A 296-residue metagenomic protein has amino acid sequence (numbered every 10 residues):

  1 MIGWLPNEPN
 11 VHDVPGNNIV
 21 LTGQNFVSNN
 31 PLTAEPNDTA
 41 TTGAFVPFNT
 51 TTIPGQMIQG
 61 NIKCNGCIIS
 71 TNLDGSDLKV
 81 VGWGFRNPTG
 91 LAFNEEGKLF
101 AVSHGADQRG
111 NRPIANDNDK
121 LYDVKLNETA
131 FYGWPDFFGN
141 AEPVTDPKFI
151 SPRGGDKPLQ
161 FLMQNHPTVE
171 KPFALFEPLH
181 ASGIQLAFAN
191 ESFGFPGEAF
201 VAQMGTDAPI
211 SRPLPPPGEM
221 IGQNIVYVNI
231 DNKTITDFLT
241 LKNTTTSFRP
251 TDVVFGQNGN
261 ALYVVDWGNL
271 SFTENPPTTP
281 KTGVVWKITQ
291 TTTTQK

Functional and structural regions predicted by a protein language model:
I2-K79, R86-L239, F248, L270-N275 (+1 more regions): Beta-propeller domain segments
E96, N258-G259: Short, solvent-exposed coil/turn segments at beta-strand boundaries
T244-T245: Short loop/turn motifs that recur once per blade in beta-propeller domains
R249-F255, A261-V264, L270: C-terminal target-recognition/interaction regions appended to catalytic cores
